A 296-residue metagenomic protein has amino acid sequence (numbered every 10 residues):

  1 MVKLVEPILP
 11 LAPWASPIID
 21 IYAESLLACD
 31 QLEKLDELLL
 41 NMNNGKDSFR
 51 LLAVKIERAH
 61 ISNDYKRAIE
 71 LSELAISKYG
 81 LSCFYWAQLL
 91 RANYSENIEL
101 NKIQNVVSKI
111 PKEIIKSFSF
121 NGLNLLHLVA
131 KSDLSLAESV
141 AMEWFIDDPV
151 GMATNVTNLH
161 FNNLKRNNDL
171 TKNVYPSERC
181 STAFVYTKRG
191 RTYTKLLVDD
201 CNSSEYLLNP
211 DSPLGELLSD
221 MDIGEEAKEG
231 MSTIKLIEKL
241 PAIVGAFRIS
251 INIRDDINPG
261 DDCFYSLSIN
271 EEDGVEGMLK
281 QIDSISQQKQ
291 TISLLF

Functional and structural regions predicted by a protein language model:
M1-P10, Q31-N44, Y65-S77, E99-K112 (+1 more regions): Alpha-helical repeat scaffolds
L11-D20, N44-A53, K78-A87, I114-G122 (+1 more regions): Generic helix N-cap/helix-start motif at coil->alpha-helix transitions
I21-Y22, V54-R58, Q88-R91, L123-L128: Structural register within alpha-helical repeat arrays
L27, H60, Y94-S95, V129: Hydrophobic/aromatic side-chain positions at a characteristic register within alpha-helices of tetratricopeptide repeats
P149-Y193: Extended boundary segments
S177, L218-M221, A227: Short, well-ordered loop/turn sites that connect or cap secondary structure elements
N202-G215: Short, structured beta-strand/loop micro-motifs enriched in basic residues and often containing a Trp
E226-M231, I251-F296: Glycine- and charge-enriched low-complexity intrinsically disordered segments
